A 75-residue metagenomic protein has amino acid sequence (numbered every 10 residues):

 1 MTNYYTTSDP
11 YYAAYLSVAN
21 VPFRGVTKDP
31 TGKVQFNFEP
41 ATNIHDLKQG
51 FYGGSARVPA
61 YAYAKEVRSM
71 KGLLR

Functional and structural regions predicted by a protein language model:
T2-K28: N-terminal acidic leader/helix
Y5, H45-R75: C-terminal basic regulatory modules in eukaryotic proteins
P10, V18, P22, V34 (+1 more regions): Intrinsic disorder/low-complexity detector
P22-L47: A short, structured beta-strand/loop element
